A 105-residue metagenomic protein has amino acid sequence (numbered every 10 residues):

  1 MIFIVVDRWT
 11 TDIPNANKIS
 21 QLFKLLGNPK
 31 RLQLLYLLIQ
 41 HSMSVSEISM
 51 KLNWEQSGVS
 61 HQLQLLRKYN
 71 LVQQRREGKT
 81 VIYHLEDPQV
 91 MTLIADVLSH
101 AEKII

Functional and structural regions predicted by a protein language model:
M1-K18, Q89-I105: Amphipathic alpha-helical dimerization/coiled-coil segments that flank or bridge DNA-binding/regulatory modules
V5-D7, L35, Q64-L66: Short amphipathic alpha-helical surface micro-motifs
P14-S57, E77, V81-Q89: N-terminal helix-turn-helix DNA-binding core of bacterial DNA-binding proteins
M50, H61, R67-K68: Alpha-helical residues within the helix-turn-helix
G58-Q62, A101-E102: Short alpha-helical linear motifs
